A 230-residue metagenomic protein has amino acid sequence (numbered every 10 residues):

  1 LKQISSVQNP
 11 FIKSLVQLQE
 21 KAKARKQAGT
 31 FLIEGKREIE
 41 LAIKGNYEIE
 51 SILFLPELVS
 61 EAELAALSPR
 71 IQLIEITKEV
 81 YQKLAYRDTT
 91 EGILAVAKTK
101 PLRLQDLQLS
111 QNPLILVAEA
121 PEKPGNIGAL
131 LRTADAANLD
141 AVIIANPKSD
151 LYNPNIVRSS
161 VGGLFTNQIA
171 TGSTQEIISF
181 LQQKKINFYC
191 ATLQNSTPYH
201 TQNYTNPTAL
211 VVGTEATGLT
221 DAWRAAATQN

Functional and structural regions predicted by a protein language model:
L1-V59, K148-S149: Boundary-proximal intrinsically disordered activation/regulatory segments immediately upstream of a helical core
Q3-S6, L73-T77, N167-Q175: Short acidic-hydrophobic, aromatic-tinged amphipathic segments that line or gate anion-handling sites
K44, L102, L107-N195: RNA substrate-binding interface of SAM-dependent RNA methyltransferases
S60-E63, D150-I156, T217-A226: Short, glycine/polar-rich helix-capping loops at beta-to-alpha or helix-loop-helix junctions that flank or form
S68-P69, I93, S159-G163, T205-T208: Short, hinge-like loop/turn segments at secondary-structure boundaries
P69-A97: Glycine/small-residue-rich loop that forms an oxyanion/phosphate-binding "nest" at active or ligand-binding sites
Y189-N230: Active-site/ligand-binding-proximal alpha/beta "capping" segment
